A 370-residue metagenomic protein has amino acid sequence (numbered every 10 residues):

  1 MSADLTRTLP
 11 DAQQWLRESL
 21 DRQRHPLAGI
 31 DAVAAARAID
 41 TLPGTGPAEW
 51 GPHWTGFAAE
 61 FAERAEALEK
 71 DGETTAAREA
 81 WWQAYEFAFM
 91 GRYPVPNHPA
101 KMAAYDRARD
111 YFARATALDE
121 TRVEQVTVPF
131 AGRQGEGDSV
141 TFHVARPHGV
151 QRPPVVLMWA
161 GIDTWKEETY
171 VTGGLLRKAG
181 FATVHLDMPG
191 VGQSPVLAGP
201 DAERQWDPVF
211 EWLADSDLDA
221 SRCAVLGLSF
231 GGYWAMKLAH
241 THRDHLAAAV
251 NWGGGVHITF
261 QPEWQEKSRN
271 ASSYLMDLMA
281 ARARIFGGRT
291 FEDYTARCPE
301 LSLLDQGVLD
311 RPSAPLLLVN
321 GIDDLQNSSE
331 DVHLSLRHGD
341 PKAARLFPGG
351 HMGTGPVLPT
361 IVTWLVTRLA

Functional and structural regions predicted by a protein language model:
W54, A58-F61, N97, A103-G149: N-terminal cap/lid segment of alpha/beta-hydrolase-fold proteins
F89, W212-E266: Primarily recognizes the serine-hydrolase "nucleophile elbow" in alpha/beta-hydrolase and SGNH/GDSL folds
R152-G161: Short beta-strand element of the alpha/beta-hydrolase
E168, L197-L218: Alpha/beta-hydrolase active-site loop
H240-R297, A314: Hydrolase active-site cap/lid region
P312-S313, L318-N320: Short beta-strand/loop motif that positions the catalytic acidic residue of the alpha/beta-hydrolase fold
L325-D331: Conserved alpha/beta-hydrolase "acid-adjacent" motif
R337-M352: Catalytic histidine neighborhood in serine/cysteine hydrolases with alpha/beta-hydrolase-type architecture
